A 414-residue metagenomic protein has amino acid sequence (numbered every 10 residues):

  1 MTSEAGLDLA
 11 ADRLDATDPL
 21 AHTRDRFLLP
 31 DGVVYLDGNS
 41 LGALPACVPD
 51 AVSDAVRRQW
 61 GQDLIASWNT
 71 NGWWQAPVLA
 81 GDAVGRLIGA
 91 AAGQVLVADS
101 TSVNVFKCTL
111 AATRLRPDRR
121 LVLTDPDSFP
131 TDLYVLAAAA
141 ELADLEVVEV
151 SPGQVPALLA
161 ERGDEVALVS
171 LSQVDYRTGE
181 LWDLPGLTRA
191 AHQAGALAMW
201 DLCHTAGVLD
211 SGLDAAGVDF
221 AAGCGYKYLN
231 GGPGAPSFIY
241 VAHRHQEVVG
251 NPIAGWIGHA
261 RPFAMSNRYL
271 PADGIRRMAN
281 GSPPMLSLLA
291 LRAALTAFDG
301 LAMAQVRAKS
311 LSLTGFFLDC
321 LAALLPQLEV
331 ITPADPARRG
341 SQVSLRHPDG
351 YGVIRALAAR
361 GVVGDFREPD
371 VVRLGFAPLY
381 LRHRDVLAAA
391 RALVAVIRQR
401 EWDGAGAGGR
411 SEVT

Functional and structural regions predicted by a protein language model:
M1-T414: Pyridoxal 5′-phosphate
